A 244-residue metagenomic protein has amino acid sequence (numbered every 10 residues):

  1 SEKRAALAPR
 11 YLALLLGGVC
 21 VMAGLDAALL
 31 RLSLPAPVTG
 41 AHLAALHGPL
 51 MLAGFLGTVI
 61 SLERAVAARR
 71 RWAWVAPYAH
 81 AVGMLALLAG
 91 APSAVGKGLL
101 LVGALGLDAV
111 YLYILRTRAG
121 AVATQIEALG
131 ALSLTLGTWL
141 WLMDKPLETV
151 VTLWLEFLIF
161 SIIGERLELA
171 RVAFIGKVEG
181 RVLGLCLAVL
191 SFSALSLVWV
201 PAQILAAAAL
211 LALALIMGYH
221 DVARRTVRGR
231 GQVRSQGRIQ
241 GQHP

Functional and structural regions predicted by a protein language model:
S1-P244: Hydrophobic alpha-helical transmembrane segments of multi-pass integral membrane proteins
